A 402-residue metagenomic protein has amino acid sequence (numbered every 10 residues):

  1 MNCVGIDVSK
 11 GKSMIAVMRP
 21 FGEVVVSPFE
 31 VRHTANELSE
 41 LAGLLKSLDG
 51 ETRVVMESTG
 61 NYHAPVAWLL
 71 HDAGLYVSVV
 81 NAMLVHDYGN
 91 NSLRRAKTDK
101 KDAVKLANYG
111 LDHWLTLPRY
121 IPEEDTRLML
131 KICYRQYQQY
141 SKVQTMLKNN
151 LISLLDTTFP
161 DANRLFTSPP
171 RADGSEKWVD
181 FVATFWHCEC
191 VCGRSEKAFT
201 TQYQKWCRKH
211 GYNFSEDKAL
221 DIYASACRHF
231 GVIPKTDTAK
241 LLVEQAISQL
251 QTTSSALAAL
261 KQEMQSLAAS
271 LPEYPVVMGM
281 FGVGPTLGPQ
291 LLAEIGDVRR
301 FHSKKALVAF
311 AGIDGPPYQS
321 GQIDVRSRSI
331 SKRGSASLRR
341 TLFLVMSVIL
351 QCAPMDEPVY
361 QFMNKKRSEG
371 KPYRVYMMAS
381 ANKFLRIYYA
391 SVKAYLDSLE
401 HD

Functional and structural regions predicted by a protein language model:
M1-D402: A detector of single, family-specific signature residues that are central to catalytic or substrate-handling motifs
